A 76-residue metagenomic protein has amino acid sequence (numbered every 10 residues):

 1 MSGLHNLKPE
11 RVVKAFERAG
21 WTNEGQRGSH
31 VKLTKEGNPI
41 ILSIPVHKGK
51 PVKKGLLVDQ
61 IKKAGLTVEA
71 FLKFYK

Functional and structural regions predicted by a protein language model:
M1-G3, E24, E36-P39, A70-K76: Ribonuclease/tRNase effector modules and their secretory precursors
M1-R27: N-terminal first-folded block
S2, H47, I61: Short, flexible active-site loop motifs that bind/organize anionic cofactors or intermediates
L4-L7, L33, L56-L57, L66: Generic leucine side-chain signal with a strong bias for well-ordered alpha-helical environments
K14, N38-I41, D59: A periodicity- and composition-biased signal for non-globular, repetitive helical segments
E17, H30, F74-Y75: Residue-level detection of beta-strand scaffold positions
N23-K54: A short, structured beta-strand/loop element
K50-K76: C-terminal structural segments of small proteins and small subunits
